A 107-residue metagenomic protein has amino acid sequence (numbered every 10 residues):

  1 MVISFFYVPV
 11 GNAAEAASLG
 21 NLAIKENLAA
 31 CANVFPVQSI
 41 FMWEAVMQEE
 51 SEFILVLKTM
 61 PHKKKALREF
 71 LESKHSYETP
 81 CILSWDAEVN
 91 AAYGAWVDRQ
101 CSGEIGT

Functional and structural regions predicted by a protein language model:
M1-T107: Positively charged, small/polar-rich N-terminal and surface patches that mediate targeting and assembly and bind
